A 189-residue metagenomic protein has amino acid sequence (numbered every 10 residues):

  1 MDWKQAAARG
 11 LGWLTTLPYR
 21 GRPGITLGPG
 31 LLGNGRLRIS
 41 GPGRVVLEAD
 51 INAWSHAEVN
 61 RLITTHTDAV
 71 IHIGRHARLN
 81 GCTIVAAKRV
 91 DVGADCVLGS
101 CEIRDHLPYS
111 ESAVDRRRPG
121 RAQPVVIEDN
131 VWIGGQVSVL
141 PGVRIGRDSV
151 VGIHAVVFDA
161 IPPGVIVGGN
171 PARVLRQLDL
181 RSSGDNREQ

Functional and structural regions predicted by a protein language model:
M1-D105, V125-D129, V137, R147 (+2 more regions): Domain-scale signature associated with acetyltransferase and cell-envelope carbohydrate enzymes
Y109, V114-D115, V143, Q177-L178: Conserved catalytic-core motifs of eukaryotic protein kinase domains, centered on the activation segment
R116-E128: Glycine-rich NAD(P)-binding loop of Rossmann-like domains
P124, W132-G134, G142: A mid-sequence, solvent-exposed acidic-amphipathic segment
R144-I166: C-terminal/domain-terminus segments
